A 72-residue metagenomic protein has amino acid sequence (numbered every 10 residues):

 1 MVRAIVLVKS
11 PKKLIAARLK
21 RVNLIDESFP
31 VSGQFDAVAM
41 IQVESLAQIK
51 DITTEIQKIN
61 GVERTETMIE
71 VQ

Functional and structural regions predicted by a protein language model:
M1-Q72: A compositional/biophysical signature of low hydrophobicity enriched in polar/charged and small residues
